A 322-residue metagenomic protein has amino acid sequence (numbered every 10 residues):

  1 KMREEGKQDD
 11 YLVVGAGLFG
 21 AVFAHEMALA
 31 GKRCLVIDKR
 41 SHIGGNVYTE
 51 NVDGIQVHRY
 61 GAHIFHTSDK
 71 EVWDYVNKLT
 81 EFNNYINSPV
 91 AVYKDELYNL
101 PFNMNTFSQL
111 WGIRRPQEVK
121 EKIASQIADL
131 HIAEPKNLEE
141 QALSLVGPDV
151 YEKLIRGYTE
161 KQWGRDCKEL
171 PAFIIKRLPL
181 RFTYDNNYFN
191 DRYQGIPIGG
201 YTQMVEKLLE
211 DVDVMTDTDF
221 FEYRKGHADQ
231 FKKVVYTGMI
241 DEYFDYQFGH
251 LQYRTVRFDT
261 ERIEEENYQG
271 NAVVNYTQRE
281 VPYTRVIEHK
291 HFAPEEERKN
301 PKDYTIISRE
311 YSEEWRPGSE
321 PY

Functional and structural regions predicted by a protein language model:
K1-Q8: A short, basic/flexible loop-to-alpha-helix module at the beginning of a structural domain
D9-V36: N-terminal Rossmann-like FAD-binding beta1-loop-alpha1 element of flavoenzymes
V14-A16, I37-K39, T67-S68, G199 (+2 more regions): Short His-Asn-centered micro-motif
A28-D53: Glycine-rich FAD pyrophosphate-binding loop
R33, Q56, E81, D213-M215: Conserved beta-strand segments of alpha/beta enzyme cores
D53-D129: Dinucleotide-binding Rossmann-like beta1-alpha1 core, especially the glycine-rich loop that anchors the ADP
K94-Y98, N105-K232, T237, D241-F244: Active-site/ligand-binding neighborhood in enzyme catalytic cores
F221-Y322: Mid-domain catalytic core of redox enzymes that form a hydrophobic substrate pocket/lid adjacent to a catalytic redox
